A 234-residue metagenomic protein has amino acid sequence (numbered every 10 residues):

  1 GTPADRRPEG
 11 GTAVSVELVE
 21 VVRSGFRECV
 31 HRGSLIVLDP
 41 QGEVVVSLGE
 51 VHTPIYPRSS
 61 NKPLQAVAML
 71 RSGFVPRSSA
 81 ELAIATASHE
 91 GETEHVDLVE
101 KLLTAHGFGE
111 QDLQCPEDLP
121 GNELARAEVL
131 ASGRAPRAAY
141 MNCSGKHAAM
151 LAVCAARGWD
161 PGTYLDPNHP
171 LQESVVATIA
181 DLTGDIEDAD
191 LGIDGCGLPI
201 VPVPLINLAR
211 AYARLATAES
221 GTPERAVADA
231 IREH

Functional and structural regions predicted by a protein language model:
P3-D5: Extreme N-terminal basic, low-complexity initiation segments that serve as generic localization/processing leaders
R7-H52: Beta-lactamase-like hydrolase cores
G11-V14, S79-D188, R214: Active-site-adjacent helix/loop patches that line small-molecule binding or acyl-intermediate pockets
V30, S60, L64, E94 (+7 more regions): Conserved active-site and cofactor/substrate-binding residues in soluble primary-metabolism enzymes
L48-Y56, A85-H89, G133-M141, G192-P199: A short glycine/serine-rich beta->alpha loop
P57-F74: Active-site SXXK
A177-D188, G221-H234: Short, conserved active-site entrance elements at the starts or edges of catalytic domains
P199-R232: Active-site-proximal alpha-helical segments within enzyme catalytic domains
